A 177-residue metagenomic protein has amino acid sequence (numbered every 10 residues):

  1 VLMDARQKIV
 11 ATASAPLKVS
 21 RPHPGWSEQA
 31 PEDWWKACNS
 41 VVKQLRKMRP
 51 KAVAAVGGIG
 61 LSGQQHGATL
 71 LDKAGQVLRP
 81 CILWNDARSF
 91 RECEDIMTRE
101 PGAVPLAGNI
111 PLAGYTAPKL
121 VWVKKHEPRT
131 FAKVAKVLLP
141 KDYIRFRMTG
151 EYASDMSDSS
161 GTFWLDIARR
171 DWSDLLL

Functional and structural regions predicted by a protein language model:
V1-P80, P105, K133: N-terminal glycine/serine-rich phosphate-binding loop of ATP-dependent small-molecule kinases, especially carbohydrate
R6, Q65, A87-R88, D142-Y143: Short glycine-enriched loops at secondary-structure junctions
R21-G25, R91-D95, L165-D166: Short, charged, surface-exposed secondary-structure boundary motifs
W26, W34-W35, W84, W122 (+1 more regions): Signature tryptophan residues that serve as conserved aromatic anchors
W35-N39, K43, F90, E94 (+1 more regions): Generic alpha-helical structural signal
R49-W84, N109-G114, R145-D166: Short beta-strand-loop/turn "lid" adjacent to the catalytic site in phosphate-handling enzymes
I82, D86-P101: Short alpha-helix plus adjacent loop in nuclease-associated cores
A103-L177: Gly/Ser/Thr-rich active-site cleft segment
